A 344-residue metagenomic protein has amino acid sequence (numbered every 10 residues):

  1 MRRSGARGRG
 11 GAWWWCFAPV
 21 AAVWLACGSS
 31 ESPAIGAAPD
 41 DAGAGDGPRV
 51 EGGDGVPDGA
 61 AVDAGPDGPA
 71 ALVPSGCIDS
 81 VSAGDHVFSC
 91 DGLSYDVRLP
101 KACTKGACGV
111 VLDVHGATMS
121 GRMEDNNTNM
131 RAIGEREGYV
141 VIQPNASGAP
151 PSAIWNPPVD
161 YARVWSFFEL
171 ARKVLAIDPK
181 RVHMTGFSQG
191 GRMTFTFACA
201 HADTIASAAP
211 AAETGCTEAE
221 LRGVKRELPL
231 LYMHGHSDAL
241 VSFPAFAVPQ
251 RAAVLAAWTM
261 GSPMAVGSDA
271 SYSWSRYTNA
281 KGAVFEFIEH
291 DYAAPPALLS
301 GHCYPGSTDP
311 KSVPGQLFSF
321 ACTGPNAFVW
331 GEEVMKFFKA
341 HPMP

Functional and structural regions predicted by a protein language model:
M1-G10: N-terminal secretory signal peptides that target proteins for export/translocation
W24-A26: C-terminal motif of bacterial Sec signal peptides marking the signal peptidase cleavage site
G28-D40, A44, P48-R49, V56-V110 (+10 more regions): A domain-start/cap signature at the N-terminus of enzymes
I78, V87-H183, F187, R192-T196 (+3 more regions): Serine-hydrolase catalytic machinery in alpha/beta-hydrolase-like enzymes
V224-L230, A280-F285: Short, proline-enriched alpha-helix->beta-strand connector loops that line the catalytic pocket of alpha/beta-hydrolase
Y232-H234: Short beta-strand/loop motif that positions the catalytic acidic residue of the alpha/beta-hydrolase fold
H236-F285, A293, L298-N326: Active-site-adjacent alpha-helix of alpha/beta-hydrolase-fold enzymes
